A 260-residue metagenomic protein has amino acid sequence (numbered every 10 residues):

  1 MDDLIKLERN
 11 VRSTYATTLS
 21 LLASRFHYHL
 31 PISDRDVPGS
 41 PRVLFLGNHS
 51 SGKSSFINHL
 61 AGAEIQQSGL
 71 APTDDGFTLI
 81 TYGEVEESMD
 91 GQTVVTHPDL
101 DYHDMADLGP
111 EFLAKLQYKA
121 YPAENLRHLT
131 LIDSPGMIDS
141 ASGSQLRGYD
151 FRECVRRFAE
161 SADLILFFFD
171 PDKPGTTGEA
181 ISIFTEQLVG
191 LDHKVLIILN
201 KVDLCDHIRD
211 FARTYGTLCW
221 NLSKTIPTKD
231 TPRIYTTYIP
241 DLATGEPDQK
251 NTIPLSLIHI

Functional and structural regions predicted by a protein language model:
M1-T130: Conserved G1/Walker A P-loop phosphate-binding module
R42-L44, T78-T81, T130, F167-F168 (+2 more regions): Beta-strand cores of modular interaction/reader domains in eukaryotic scaffold and signaling proteins, especially PDZ
V85-E87, G136-I138, D172-P174, K201-C205 (+1 more regions): Conserved nucleotide-binding/hydrolysis micro-motifs of P-loop NTPases
G109-T130, L146-K229: Conserved C-terminal guanine-recognition region of P-loop GTPase G domains, centered on the G4
D133: Conserved active-site aspartate in kinases
I138-R147: Flexible beta-alpha connector loops of hexameric P-loop NTPases
L242, D248-S256: Eukaryotic scaffolding regions of large macromolecular assemblies
I258-I260: Conserved small/polar residues in nucleotide/adenosyl-binding loops
